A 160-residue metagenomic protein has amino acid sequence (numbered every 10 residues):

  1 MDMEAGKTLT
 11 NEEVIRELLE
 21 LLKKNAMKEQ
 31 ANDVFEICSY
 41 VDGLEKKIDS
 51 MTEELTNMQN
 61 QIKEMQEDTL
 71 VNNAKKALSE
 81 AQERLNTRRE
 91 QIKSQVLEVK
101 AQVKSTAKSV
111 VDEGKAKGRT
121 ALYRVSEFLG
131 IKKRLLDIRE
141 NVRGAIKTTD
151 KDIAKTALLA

Functional and structural regions predicted by a protein language model:
M1-E90: Leu/Val/Ala/Ile-rich N-terminal alpha-helices, chiefly Sec-type signal peptides and the beginnings
R88-Q102: Amphipathic alpha-helical coiled-coil segments
V99-A160: Extended, low-complexity amphipathic alpha-helical repeat segments
